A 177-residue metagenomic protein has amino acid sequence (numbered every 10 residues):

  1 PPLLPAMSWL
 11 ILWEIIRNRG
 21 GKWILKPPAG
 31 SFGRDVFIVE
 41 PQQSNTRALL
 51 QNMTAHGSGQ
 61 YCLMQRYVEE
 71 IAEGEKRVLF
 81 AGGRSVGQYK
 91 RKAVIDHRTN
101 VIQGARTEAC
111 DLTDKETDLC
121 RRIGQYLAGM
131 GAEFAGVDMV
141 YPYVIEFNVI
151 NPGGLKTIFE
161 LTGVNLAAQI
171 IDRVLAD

Functional and structural regions predicted by a protein language model:
P1, G21-K22, Q60-C62, A132 (+1 more regions): A structural micro-motif
P1-P5, L10-W13: Conserved N-proximal alpha/beta basic substrate-recognition cap immediately N-terminal to, or forming the N-lobe
L4, L79-F80, D138: Well-ordered beta-strand positions
W9-L10, R19-I24, P28-L119, I123 (+1 more regions): Phosphate-binding site of ATP-dependent enzymes
L10-W13, Q51, A168, D172: Amphipathic, non-transmembrane alpha-helical secondary structure
V94-R98, D111-D177: ATP-dependent carboxylate activation and anion-phosphoryl transfer catalytic cores that bind Mg-ATP to form
